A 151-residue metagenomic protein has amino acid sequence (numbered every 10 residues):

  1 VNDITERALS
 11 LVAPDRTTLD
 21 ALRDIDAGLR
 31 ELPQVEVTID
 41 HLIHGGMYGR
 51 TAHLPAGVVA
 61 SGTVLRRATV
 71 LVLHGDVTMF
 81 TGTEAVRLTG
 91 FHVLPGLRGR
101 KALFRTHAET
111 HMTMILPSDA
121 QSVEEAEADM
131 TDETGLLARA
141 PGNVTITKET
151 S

Functional and structural regions predicted by a protein language model:
V1-T51, E133, R139-S151: A short, N-terminal "cap"/entry segment at the start of jelly-roll beta-barrel domains of the cupin/DSBH fold
G45-L65: Conserved short histidine dyad/triad with adjacent acidic residue
G49-H53, V70, A85, V93-P95: Conserved hydrophobic/aromatic beta-strand scaffold that supports enzyme active sites
P55-G57, F91, L97-G99, H107-E109: Tight coil/turn sites that cap or link beta-strands
T63-R66, R105-A108: Short glycine/proline-enriched turns and hinge-like loops at secondary-structure junctions
L65-T83: Glycine- and acidic-residue-biased ligand/ion/polar-headgroup-sensing regions
T78-A102: Short acidic-glycine-tyrosine-enriched beta hairpin
H107-S151: Double-stranded beta-helix
